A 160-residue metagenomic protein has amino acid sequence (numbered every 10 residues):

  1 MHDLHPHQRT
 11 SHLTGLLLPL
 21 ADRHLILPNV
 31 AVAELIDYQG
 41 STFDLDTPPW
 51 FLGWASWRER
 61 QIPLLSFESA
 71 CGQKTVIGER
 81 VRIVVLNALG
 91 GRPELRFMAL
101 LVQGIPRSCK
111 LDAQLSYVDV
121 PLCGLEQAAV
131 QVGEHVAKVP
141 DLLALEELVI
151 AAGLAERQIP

Functional and structural regions predicted by a protein language model:
M1-P160: An acidic, low-aromatic, low-complexity terminal/linker signal
